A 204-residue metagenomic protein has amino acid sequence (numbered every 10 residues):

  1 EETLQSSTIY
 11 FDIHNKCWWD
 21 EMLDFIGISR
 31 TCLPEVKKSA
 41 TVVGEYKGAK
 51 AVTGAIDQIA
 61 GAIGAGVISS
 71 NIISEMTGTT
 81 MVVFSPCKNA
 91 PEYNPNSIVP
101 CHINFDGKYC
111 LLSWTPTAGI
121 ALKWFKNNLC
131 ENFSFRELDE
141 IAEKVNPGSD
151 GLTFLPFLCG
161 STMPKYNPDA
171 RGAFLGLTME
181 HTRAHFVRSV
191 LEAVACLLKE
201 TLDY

Functional and structural regions predicted by a protein language model:
E1: Residues forming anionic-ligand binding surfaces in small-molecule and nucleic-acid pockets of primarily soluble enzymes
L4-Q5, I9-G27, K37, V42 (+1 more regions): Active-site core segments that coordinate phosphate-bearing ligands/cofactors across diverse enzyme families
P34: Glycine-rich phosphate/pyrophosphate-binding loops and their adjacent beta-strand/loop elements at enzyme active sites
